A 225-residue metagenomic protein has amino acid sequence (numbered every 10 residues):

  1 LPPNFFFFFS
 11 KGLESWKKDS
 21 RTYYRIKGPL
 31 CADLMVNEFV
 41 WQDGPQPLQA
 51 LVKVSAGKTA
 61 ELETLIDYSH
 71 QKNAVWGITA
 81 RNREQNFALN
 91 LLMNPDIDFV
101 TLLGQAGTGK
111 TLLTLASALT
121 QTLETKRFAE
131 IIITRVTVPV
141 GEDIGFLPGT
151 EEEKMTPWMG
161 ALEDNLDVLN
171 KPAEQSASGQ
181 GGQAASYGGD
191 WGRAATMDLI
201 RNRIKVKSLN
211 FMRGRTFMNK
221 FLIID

Functional and structural regions predicted by a protein language model:
P2-E84, N90, T122: Feature 3881 marks metal-assisted phosphotransfer/nuclease machinery and their flanking interaction elements
L92, I131, D225: Residue-level signature of catalytic and energy-coupling elements of molecular machines, predominantly ATP/GTP-dependent
N94, L123-K126, R213-F217: Conserved catalytic network of the ASCE P-loop NTPase/AAA+ motor domain
F99: Walker A (P-loop) ATP-phosphate-binding motif of ABC ATPase nucleotide-binding domains
L102-G104: Hydrophobic anchor at the beta1->P-loop junction of P-loop NTPases
G107: Walker A (P-loop) phosphate-binding loop of P-loop NTPases
L112-A194: Conserved P-loop
I200-I224: Conserved RecA-like ASCE ATPase "motif II neighborhood" in helicase/translocase motors
